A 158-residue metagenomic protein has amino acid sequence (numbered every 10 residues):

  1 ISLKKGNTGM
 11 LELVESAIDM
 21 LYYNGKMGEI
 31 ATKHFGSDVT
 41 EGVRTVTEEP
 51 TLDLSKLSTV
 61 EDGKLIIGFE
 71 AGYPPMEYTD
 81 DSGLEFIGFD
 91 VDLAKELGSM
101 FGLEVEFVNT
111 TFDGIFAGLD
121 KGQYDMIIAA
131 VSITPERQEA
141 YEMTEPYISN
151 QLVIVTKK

Functional and structural regions predicted by a protein language model:
I1-A17, L152-K158: A bilobed periplasmic-binding-protein/Venus flytrap-type ligand-binding module shared by bacterial periplasmic
I1-K5, E41, D53, Q123 (+1 more regions): Ligand-binding "clamshell"
K4-E12, L21-G25, L84-D92, N109-D113 (+1 more regions): Soluble non-cytosolic domains of exported or imported proteins
K5-G6, F35, E70-Y73, D81 (+4 more regions): Solvent-exposed coil/turn segments that connect beta secondary-structure elements in extracytoplasmic/periplasmic
L11, E77, F116-A117, E136-Q138: Extracytoplasmic/secreted cell-surface and envelope-processing proteins
E15-S58: Ligand-binding clefts/hinges and TM-proximal coupling segments of bilobed small-molecule sensing domains
E29, D53-L54, V60-V131: Extracytoplasmic small-molecule ligand-binding "clamshell" domains of the periplasmic binding protein/Venus flytrap
